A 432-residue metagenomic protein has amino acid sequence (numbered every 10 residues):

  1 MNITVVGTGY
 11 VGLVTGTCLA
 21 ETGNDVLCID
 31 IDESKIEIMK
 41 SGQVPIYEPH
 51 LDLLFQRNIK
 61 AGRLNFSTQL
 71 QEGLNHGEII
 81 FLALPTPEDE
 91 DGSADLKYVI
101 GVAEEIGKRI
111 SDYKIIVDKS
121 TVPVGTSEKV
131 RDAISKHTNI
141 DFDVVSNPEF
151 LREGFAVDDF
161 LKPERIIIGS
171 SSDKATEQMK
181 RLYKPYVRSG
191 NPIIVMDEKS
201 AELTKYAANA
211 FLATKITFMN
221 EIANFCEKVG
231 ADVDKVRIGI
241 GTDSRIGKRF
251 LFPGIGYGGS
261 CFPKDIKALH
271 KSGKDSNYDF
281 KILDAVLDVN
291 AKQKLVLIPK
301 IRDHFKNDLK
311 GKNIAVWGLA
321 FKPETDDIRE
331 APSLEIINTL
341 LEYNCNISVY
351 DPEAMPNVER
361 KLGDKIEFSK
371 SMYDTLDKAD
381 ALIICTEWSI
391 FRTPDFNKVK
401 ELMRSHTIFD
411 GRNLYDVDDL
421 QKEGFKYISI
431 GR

Functional and structural regions predicted by a protein language model:
M1-R432: Structural/interface elements that position substrates and couple domains in central-metabolism enzymes
